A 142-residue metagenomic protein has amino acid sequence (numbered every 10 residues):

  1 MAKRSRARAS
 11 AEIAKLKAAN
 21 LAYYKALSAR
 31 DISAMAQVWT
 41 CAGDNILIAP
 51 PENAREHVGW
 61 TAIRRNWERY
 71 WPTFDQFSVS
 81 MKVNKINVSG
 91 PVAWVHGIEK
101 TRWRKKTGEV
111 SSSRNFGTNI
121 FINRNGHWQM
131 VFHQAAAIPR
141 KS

Functional and structural regions predicted by a protein language model:
M1-A14, K141-S142: Basic/polar N-terminal segments that are highly enriched at the extreme N-terminus, encompassing both cleavable
R6, I13-A14, I32-S89, S111-S112: A solvent-exposed, acidic/Ser-Thr-rich amphipathic alpha-helical stretch
E12-R30: Short, aromatic-enriched amphipathic alpha-helices that serve as compact interaction elements
W67, M81-I86, E99-T101, F116-I122 (+1 more regions): Hydrophobic/aromatic beta-strand elements that line small-molecule binding cavities or substrate pockets in beta-rich
P91-T101: A short hydrophobic beta-strand element
W94, S113-K141: Short beta-strand edge/turn micro-motifs at domain boundaries
R102-R104, P139-R140: Sequence/structural signature of outer-membrane beta-barrel proteins
